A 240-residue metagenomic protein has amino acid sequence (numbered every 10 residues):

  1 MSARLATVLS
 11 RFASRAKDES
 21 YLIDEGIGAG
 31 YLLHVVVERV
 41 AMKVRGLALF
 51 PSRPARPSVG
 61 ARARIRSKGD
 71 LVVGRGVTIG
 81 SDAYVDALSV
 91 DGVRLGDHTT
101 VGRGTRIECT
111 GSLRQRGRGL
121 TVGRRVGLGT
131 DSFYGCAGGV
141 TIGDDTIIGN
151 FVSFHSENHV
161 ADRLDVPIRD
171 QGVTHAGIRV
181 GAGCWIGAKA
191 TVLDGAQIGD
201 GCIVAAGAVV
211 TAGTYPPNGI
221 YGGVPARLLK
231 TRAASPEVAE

Functional and structural regions predicted by a protein language model:
M1-R56, D145, F151-V152, S156-L164 (+6 more regions): Terminal amphipathic alpha-helical/low-complexity segments used for targeting or macromolecular assembly
L49, R75, D170, G177 (+1 more regions): Short secondary-structure boundary/capping segments
P57-S58, G76-V77, Y221: Well-ordered beta-strand segments characteristic of repetitive beta-sheet solenoids
R62, Y84, V209, I220 (+1 more regions): Conserved beta-strand positions that form and line the central face of beta-propeller blades
R64, I79-V192, V224-P225, R232-A233: Flexible, glycine/small-residue-enriched loop-and-beta-strand segment within the central core of proteins
D70, G177-I178, A196: Short coil-to-beta microelement around the adenine-binding A-loop and adjacent beta1/P-loop entry of ABC ATPase
Q197-G222: C-terminal/domain-terminus segments
